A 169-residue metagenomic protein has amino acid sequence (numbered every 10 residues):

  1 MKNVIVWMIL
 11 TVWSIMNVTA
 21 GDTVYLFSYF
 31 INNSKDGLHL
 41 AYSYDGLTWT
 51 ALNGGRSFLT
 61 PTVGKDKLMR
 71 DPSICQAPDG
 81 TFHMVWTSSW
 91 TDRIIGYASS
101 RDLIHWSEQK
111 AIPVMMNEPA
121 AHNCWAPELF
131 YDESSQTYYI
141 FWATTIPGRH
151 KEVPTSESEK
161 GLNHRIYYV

Functional and structural regions predicted by a protein language model:
M1-V4: Positively charged n-region of N-terminal signal peptides that target proteins for export
V6-I15: Bacterial N-terminal signal peptides
V18-V169: Carbohydrate-active catalytic/glycan-binding domains of CAZyme proteins, especially the secreted or lumenal ectodomains
